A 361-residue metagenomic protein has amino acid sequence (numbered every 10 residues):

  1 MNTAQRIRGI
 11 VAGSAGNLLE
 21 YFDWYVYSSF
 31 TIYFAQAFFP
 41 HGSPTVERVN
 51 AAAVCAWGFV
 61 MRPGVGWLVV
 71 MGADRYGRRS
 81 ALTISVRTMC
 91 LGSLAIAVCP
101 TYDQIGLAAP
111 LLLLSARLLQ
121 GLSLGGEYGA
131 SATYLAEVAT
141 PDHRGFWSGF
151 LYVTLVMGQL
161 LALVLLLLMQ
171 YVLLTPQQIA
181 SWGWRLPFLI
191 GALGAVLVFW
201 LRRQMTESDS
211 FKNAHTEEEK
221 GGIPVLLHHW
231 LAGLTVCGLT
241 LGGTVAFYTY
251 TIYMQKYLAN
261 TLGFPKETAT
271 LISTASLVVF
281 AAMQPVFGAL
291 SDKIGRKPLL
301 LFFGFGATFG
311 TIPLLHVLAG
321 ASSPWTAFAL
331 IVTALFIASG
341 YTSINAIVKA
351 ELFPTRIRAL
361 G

Functional and structural regions predicted by a protein language model:
Y27-S28, W230-F280: Extracytoplasmic gate region of multi-pass secondary transporters
T31-G64, L111: Extracellular/periplasmic helix-loop-helix junction of adjacent transmembrane segments in MFS-like secondary
P40, R87-G106, F305-A321: C-terminal ends and interior cores of transmembrane alpha-helices in multi-pass membrane transporters/permeases
A52-M71, C90-G92, T274-F287: Central cavity-lining transmembrane alpha-helices of secondary-active solute carriers, predominantly the Major
R75-R87, K293-G304: Cytoplasmic membrane-interface "Motif A"-like loop-to-helix N-cap segments of 12-TM Major Facilitator Superfamily
I105-G125, P324-G340: Hydrophobic core of transmembrane alpha-helices in multi-pass small-molecule transporters, especially MFS/SLC-type
S123, G145-Q170, G194: Glycine-rich segments within core transmembrane alpha-helices of 12-TM secondary carriers
K297-I344: C-terminal transmembrane helical hairpin of 12-TM major facilitator-type secondary transporters
